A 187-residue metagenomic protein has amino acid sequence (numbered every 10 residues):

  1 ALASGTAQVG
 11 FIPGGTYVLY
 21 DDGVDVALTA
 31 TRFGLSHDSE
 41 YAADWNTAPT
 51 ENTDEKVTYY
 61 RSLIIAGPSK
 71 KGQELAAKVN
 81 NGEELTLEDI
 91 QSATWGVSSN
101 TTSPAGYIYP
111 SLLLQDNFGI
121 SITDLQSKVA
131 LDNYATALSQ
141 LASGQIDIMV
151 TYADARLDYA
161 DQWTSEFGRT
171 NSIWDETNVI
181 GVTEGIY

Functional and structural regions predicted by a protein language model:
A1, G5-V18, D22-V24, A30-G34 (+3 more regions): Beta->alpha turn/N-cap motifs
L2, I12, K56, G82 (+3 more regions): Extracytoplasmic/periplasmic, Sec-exported soluble proteins
L2-A3, D38-A42, A137-Q140: Short, solvent-exposed polar/charged micro-motifs at secondary-structure junctions
A3, G14-Y17, R61, L87 (+2 more regions): Extracytoplasmic/secreted envelope proteins and their assembly/folding machinery, especially bacterial periplasmic
A3-S4, L19-D22, E55-Y59, E88-I90 (+2 more regions): Extracellular/periplasmic catalytic domains that process cell-envelope and extracellular macromolecules
L19-T53, Y159-Y187: Ligand-binding "clamshell"
T31-P104: A conserved helix-loop-strand patch within extracytoplasmic ligand-binding domains of the periplasmic binding
Q91-Y187: Pocket-lining segment of extracytoplasmic ligand-binding domains
